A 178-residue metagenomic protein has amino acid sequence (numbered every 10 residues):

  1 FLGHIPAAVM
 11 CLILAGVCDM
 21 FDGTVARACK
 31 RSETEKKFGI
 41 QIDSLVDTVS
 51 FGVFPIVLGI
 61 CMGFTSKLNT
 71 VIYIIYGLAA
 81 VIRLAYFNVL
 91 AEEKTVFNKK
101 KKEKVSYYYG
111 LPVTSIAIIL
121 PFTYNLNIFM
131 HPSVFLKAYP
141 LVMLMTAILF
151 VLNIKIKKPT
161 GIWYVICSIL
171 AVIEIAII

Functional and structural regions predicted by a protein language model:
F1-Q41, I72-G77, V142: Membrane-embedded alpha-helical segments that form the functional core of polytopic membrane enzymes, especially those
L2-A8, G63-K67, I175-I178: Transmembrane helix interruption/hinge and helix-loop junction motifs
A15-G23, F54-G59, Y108-L120, V142: Hydrophobic alpha-helical transmembrane segments
V17-G23, G77-L84, M143-V151, L170-V172: Alpha-helical transmembrane segments and their membrane-interface exit regions
F21-G39, Y86-V105: Cytosolic, membrane-interface loops and tails of multi-pass inner-membrane proteins
A28-F87: Multi-pass membrane catalytic core of lipid/isoprenoid biosynthesis enzymes
C61-F64, F87-K94, N127-I128, K157: Perimembrane helix-loop junctions in membrane proteins
V96-I178: C-terminal membrane-associated helical module and adjoining short loops/tails
